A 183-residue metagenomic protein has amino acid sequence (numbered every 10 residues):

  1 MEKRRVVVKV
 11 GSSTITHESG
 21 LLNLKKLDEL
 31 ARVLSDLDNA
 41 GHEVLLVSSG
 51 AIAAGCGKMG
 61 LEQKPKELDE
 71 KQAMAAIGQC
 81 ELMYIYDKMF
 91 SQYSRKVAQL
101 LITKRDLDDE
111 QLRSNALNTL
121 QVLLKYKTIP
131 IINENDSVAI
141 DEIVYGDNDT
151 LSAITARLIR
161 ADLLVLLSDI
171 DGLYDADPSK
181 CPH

Functional and structural regions predicted by a protein language model:
M1-H183: Nucleotide/pyrophosphate-binding catalytic subdomain
